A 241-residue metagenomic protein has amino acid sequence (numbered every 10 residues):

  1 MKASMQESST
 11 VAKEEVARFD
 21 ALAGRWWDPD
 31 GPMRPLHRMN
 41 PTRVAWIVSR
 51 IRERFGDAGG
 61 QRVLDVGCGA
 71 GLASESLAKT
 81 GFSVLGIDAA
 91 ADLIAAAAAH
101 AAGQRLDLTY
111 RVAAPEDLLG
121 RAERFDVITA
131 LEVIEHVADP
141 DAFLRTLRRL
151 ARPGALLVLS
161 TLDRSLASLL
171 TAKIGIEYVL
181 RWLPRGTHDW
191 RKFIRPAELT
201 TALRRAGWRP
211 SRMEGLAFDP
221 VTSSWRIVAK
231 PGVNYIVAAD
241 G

Functional and structural regions predicted by a protein language model:
M1-P29: N-terminal, positively charged/glycine-rich alpha-helical extensions of SAM-dependent methyltransferases
G31-R34: Class I SAM-dependent methyltransferase Rossmann-like catalytic core, especially the SAM/SAH-binding loop
H37-G59: Conserved alpha-helix/loop element of class I SAM-dependent methyltransferases that forms part of the SAM/SAH-binding
R54-A167, V237-A239: Conserved SAM-binding loop
L169-Y178: Short, flexible, mixed-charge acidic loops at enzyme active sites
R181-E198: Acceptor-substrate binding/catalytic loop of class I
W208-D219: Conserved S-adenosyl-L-methionine
S224-G241: Core SAM-dependent methyltransferase catalytic element
